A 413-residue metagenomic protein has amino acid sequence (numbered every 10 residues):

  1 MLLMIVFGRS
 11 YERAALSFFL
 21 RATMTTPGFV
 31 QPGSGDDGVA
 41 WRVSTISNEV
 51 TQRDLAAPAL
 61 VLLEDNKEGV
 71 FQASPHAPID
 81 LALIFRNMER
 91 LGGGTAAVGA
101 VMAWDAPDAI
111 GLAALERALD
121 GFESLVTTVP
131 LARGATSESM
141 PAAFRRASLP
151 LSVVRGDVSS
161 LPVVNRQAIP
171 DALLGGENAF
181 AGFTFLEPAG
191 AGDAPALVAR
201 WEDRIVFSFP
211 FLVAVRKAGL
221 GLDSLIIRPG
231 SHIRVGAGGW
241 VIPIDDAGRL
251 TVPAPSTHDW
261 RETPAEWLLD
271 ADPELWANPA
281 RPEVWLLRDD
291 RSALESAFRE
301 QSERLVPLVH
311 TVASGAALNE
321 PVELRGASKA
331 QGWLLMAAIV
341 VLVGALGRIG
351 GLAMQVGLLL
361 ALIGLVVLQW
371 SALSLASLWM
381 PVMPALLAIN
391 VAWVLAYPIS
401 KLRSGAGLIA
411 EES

Functional and structural regions predicted by a protein language model:
M1-V235, A280-Q355, I363, A392: Non-transmembrane functional regions of envelope-associated proteins
A77, S208, P264, L378-L386: A diffuse structural propensity rather than consistent per-protein peaks
G236-W240: Short strand-coil-strand connectors
V241-L269: Active-site Gly/Thr loop motif
E274: Surface-exposed ligand/attachment interfaces on beta-rich extracellular proteins
L352-S413: Alpha-helical transmembrane segments forming the membrane-embedded cores of inner-membrane proteins across
